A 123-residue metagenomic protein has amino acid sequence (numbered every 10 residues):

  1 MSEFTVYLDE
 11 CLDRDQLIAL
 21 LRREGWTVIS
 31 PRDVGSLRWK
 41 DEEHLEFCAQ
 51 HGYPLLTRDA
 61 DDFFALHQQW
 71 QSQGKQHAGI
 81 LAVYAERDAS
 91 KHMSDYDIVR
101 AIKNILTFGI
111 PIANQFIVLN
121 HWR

Functional and structural regions predicted by a protein language model:
M1-T5, D9-C11, D15-E24, S36 (+2 more regions): Acidic, PIN/NYN-like endoribonuclease modules and their adjacent C-terminal/linker elements
C11, R32, D59-D61: Anionic group-transfer/hydrolysis microenvironments
T27-G35: A short beta-strand-loop structural module common to alpha/beta enzyme folds
D41, A49-L66: Acidic, metal-binding active-site segment of PIN/NYN-like and related structure-specific nucleases
